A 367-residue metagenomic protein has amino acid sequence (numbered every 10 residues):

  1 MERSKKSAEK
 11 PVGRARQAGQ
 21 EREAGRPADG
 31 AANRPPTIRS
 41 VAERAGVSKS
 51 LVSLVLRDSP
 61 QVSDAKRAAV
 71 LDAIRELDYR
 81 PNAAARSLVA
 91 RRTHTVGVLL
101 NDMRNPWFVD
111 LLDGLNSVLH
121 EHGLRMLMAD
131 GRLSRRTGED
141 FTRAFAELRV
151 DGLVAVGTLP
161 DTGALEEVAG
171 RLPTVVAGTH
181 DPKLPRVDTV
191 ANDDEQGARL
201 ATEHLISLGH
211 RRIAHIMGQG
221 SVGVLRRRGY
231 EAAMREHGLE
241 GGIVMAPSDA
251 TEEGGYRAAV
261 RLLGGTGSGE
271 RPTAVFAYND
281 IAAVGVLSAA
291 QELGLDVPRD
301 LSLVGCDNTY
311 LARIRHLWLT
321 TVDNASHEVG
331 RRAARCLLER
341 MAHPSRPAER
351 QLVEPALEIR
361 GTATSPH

Functional and structural regions predicted by a protein language model:
M1-A31, E76, G114-H122, G170-V176 (+1 more regions): Bacterial carbohydrate/catabolite-sensing allosteric modules
M1-T93, H367: N-terminal helix-turn-helix DNA-binding module of bacterial transcription factors
R44, K49-L54, L88-R104, H204 (+1 more regions): Short beta-strand segments enriched in small/hydrophobic residues
D64, A68, L77-A144, L148-G152 (+1 more regions): Amphipathic helical "hinge" segments at domain boundaries
K66, W107-L111, G138, A164 (+3 more regions): Residues at alpha-helix caps and immediate loop-helix transition turns in enzyme cores, especially N- and C-cap
A85, T142, E166, T202 (+1 more regions): Short hydrophobic/charged patches on amphipathic alpha-helices used for structural packing and interfaces
G138-Q196: Short beta-strand-centered segments that line the small-molecule binding cleft or hinge of alpha/beta clamshell
